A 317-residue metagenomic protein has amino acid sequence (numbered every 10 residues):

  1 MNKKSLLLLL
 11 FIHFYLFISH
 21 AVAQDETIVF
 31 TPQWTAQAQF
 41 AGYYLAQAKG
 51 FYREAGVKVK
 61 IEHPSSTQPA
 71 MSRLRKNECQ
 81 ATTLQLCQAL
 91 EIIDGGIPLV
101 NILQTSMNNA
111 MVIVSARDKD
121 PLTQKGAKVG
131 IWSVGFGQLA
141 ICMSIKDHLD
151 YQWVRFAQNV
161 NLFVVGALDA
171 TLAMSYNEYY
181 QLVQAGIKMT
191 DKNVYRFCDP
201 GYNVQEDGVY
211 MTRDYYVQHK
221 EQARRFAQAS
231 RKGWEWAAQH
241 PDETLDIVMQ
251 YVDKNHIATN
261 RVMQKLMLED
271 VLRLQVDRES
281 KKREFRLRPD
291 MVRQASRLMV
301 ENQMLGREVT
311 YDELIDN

Functional and structural regions predicted by a protein language model:
M1-S5: Positively charged n-region of N-terminal signal peptides that target proteins for export
L8-F17: Bacterial N-terminal signal peptides
F17-A23: Sec/Tat signal peptide C-region and signal peptidase I cleavage site
Q24-F156, L162-M174, N203: Short, glycine-/small- and polar/acidic-enriched structural segments that line small-molecule recognition paths
E54, G126, D199-Y202, Q275-L287: Short, solvent-exposed loop/beta-turn-alpha elements that line the ligand-binding surface or hinge of extracytoplasmic
C87-Q88, Q158-L162, G166-I257: Pocket-lining segment of extracytoplasmic ligand-binding domains
H219-M304: Secondary-structure end/capping motifs
V300-N317: Long, low-complexity C-terminal extensions of enzymes
